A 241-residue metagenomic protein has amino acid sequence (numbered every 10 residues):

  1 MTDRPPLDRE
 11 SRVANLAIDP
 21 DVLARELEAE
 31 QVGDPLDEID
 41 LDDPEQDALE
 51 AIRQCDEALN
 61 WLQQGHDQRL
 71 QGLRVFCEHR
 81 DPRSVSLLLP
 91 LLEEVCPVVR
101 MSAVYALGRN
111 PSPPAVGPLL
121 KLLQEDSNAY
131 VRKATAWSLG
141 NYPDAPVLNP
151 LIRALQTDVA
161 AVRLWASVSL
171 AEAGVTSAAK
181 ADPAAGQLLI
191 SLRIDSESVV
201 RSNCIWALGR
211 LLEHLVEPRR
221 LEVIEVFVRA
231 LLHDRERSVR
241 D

Functional and structural regions predicted by a protein language model:
M1-S86, P90-E94: N-terminal alpha-helical scaffold/docking segments in eukaryotic complex subunits
E45-W61, D81-E93, S112-E125, D144-Q156 (+2 more regions): Amphipathic alpha-helical scaffolding segments comprising HEAT/armadillo-like alpha-solenoid repeats
H66-D67, P82, P97-V98, P113 (+5 more regions): Alpha-helix N-cap/helix-start positions at coil->helix boundaries
D67-V75, P97-R109, K133-W137: Non-membrane alpha-helical segments in proteins
L70, S86, M101-S102, G117 (+6 more regions): Alpha-solenoid HEAT/ARM repeat scaffold
N141-Y142, P146, E172-A173, S191-C204: Long alpha-helical HEAT/HEAT-like repeat alpha-solenoid scaffolds in very large eukaryotic proteins, especially those
N203-L211, P218-D241: Ankyrin-repeat and related helical/solenoid repeat scaffolds used for protein-protein interactions
